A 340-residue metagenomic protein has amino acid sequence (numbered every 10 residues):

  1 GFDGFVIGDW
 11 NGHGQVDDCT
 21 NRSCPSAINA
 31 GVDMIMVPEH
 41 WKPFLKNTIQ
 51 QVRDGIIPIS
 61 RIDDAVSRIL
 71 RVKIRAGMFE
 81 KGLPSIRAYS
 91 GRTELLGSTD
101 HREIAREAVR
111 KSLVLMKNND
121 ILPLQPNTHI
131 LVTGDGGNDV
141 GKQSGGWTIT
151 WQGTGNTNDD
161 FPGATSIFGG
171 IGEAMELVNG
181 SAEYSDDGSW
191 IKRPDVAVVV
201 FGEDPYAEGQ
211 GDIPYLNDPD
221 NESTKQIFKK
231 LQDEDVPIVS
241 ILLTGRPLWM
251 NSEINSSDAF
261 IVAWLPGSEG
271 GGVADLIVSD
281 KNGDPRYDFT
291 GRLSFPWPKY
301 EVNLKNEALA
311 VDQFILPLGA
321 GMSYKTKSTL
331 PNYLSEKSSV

Functional and structural regions predicted by a protein language model:
G1, I7-D17, P43-I59, R71 (+2 more regions): C-terminal non-catalytic regions of proteins with extracellular/luminal or membrane-system context
F2-R22, S26, A30-H40: Short acidic/histidine-rich active-site segments
R22-P25, N29, S67, E103-R110: A broad detector of short, well-ordered amphipathic alpha-helices that serve as recognition/interaction surfaces
G31, N47-L83: Long, well-ordered, tryptophan-enriched scaffold segments
E39-K42, K73-I86, N138-G141: Short, compositionally biased low-complexity segments
G82-T99: Flexible, acidic loop-helix segments that line cofactor/substrate-binding pockets
